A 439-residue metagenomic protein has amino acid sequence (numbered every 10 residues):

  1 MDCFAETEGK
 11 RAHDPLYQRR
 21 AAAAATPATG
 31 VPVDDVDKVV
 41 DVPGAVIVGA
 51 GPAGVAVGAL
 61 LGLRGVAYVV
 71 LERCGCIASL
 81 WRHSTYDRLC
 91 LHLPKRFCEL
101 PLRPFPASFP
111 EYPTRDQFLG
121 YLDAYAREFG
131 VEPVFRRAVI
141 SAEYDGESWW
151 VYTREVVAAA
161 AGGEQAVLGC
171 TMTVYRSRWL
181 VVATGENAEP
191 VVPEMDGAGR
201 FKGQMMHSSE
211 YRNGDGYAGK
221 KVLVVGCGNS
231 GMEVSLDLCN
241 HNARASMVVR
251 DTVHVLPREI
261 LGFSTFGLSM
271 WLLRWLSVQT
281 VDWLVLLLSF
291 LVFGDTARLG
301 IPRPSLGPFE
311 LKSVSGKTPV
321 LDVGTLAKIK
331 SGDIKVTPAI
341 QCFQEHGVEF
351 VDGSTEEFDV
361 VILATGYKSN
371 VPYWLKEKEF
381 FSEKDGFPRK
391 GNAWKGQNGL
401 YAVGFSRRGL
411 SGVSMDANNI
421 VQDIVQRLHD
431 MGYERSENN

Functional and structural regions predicted by a protein language model:
D2-L80, P110-F263, G267-N439: Flavin (primarily FAD) cofactor-binding/catalytic cores of flavoenzymes
Y86-E99, D196-A198: Short, flexible, mixed-charge acidic loops at enzyme active sites
F97-P104, P302-G307: Short, basic/glycine-rich phosphate-binding loops at helix/coil junctions that contact nucleotide phosphates
P101-P106, F201-G203: Short glycine/proline- and charge-enriched loop/turn segments that cap or connect secondary-structure elements
